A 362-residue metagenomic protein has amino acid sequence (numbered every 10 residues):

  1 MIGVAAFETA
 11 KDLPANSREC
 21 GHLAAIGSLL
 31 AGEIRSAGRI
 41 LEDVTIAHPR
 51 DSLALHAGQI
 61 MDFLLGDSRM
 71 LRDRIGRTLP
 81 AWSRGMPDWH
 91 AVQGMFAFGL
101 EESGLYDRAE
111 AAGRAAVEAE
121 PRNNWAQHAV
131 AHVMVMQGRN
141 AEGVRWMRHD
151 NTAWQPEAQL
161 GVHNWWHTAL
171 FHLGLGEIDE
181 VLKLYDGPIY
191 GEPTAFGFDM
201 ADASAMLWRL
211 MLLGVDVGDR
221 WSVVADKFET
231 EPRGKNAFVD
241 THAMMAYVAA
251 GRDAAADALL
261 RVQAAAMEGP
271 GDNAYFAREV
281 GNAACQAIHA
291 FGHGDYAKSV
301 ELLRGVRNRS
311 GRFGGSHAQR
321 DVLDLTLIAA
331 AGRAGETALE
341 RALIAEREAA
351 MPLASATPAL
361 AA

Functional and structural regions predicted by a protein language model:
M1-E19, L23-S36, M61-D73, G138-N140 (+1 more regions): Inter-helical turn/loop elements of alpha-helical hairpins
A10, D43-V44, T78-W82, A115-A116 (+4 more regions): Canonical positions in the second alpha-helix
A15, P49-R50, S83, P87 (+5 more regions): Short coil turns that delineate tetratricopeptide repeat
C20, A54, D88, V92 (+6 more regions): TPR alpha-solenoid repeat register
D73-H172: Internal metal/ion-chelating core segments
T168-A362: Helix-coil-helix junctions within alpha-helical repeat/solenoid scaffolds
